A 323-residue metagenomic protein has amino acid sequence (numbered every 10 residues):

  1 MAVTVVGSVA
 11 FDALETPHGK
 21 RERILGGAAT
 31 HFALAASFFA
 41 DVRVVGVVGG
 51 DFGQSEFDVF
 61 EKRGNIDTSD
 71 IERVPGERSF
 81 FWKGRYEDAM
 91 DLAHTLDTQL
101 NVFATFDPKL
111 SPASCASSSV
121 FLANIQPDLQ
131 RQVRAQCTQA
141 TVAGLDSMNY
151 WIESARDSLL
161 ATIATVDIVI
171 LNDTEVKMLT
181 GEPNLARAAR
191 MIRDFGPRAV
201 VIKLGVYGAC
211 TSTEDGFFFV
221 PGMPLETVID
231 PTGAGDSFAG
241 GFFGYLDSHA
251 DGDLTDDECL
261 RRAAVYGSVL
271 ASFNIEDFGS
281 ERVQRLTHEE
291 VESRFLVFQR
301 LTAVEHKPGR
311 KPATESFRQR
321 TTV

Functional and structural regions predicted by a protein language model:
M1-T4: Extreme N-terminal starter segment of soluble prokaryotic enzymes
G7-V9, S237: Active-site metal-binding loops of divalent metal-dependent hydrolases
F11-R23, F38-F121, R134-A140, E292-K311 (+1 more regions): Conserved N-terminal subdomain of the carbohydrate kinase-like
A33-V42, Y245-H249: Alpha-helix C-terminal capping segments
L34, W82-R85, G208-S212: Short beta-strand scaffold segments in enzyme catalytic cores
A36, N172, G235: Short, conserved phosphate/pyrophosphate- and ester-handling motifs at nucleotide-, phospho-/glycolipid
S119-R190, R198, Y207-G208: Conserved beta-alpha-beta core of the PfkB/ribokinase-like small-molecule kinase fold
L185-V323: Conserved phosphate-binding/catalytic region of the ribokinase-like
